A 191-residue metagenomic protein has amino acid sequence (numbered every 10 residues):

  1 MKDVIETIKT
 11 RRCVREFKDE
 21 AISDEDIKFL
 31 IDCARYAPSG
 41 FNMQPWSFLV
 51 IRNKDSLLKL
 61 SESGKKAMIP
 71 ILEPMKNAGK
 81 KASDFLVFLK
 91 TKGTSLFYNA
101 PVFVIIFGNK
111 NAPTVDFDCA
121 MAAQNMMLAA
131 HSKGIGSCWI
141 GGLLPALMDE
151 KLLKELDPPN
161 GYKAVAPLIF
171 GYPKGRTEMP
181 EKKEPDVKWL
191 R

Functional and structural regions predicted by a protein language model:
M1-A21, D26, I31-C33: N-terminal targeting/leader regions
E6-T10, V14, L89-T91, K163-R191: C-terminal helix-cap and adjacent tail motif
F17, A112-D116, T177: A generic structural signal for short coil/turn motifs at secondary-structure boundaries
D26, N53, L60, D149-E150: Short Asp/Glu-rich motifs
L30, A34, V104, N109-L152: Small-aliphatic-rich amphipathic alpha-helix that forms the alpha element of a beta-alpha
Y36-F41: Glycine-rich phosphate/pyrophosphate-binding beta-alpha loops
Q44, L49-D116: Glycine/small-residue-rich phosphate/adenosyl-binding loop
A67-I69, F103-I105, K154-I169: Short, conserved aromatic-histidine micro-motifs
